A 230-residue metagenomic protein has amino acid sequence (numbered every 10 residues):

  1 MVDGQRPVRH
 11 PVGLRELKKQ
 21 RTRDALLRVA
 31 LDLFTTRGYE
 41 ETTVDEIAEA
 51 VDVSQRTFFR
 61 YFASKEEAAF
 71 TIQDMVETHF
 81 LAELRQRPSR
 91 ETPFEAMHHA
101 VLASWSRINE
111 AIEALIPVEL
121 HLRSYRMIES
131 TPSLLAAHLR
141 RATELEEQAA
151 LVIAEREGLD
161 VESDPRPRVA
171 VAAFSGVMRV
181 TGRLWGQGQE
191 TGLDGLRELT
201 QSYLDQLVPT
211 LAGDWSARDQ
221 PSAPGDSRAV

Functional and structural regions predicted by a protein language model:
M1-R37, E41-V53, F70: Basic, helix-initiating cap at the start of DNA-binding domains
M1-R6, L151, E155, R183-V230: C-terminal peripheral helix-coil segments that are non-catalytic and often amphipathic
T22, V76, V101, R141-L145 (+2 more regions): Hydrophobic/aromatic residues within well-ordered alpha-helical segments
F34, T43-V44, K65-V76, F94-M97 (+1 more regions): Amphipathic alpha-helical segments enriched in hydrophobic/aromatic and basic residues that form the DNA-contacting
S54-F62: Short hydrophobic/aromatic patch on the recognition helix
T71, T78-S124: Hydrophobic alpha-helical connector segments
T131, A136, T143-V171: Hydrophobic alpha-helical bundle segments that form small-molecule/ligand-binding pockets
S175-R179: Alpha-helical transmembrane segments of multipass membrane proteins
